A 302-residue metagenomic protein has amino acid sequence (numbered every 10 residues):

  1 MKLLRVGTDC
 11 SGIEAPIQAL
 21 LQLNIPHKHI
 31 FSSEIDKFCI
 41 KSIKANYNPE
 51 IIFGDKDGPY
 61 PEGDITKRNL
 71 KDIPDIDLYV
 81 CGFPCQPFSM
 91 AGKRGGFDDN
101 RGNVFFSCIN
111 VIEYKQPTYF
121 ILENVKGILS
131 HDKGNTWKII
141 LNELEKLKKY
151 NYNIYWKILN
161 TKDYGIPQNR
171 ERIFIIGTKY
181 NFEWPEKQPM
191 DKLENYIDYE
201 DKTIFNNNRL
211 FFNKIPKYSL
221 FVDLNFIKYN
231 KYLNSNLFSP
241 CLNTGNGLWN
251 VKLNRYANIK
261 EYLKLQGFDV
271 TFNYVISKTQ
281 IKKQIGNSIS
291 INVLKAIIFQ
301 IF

Functional and structural regions predicted by a protein language model:
M1-V6: Extreme N-terminal starter segment of soluble prokaryotic enzymes
C10-I13: Class I SAM-dependent methyltransferase "Motif I" SAM/SAH-binding loop
A15-K28, N46: A short, Lys/Arg-enriched amphipathic alpha-helix followed by its capping loop at the start of a domain
F31-K37, E123-G127: Conserved acidic E/D residue at the C-terminus of a beta-strand in Rossmann-like folds
F38-S42, V104: Conserved short alpha-helix immediately C-terminal to the canonical SAM/SAH-binding motif I of Rossmann-like
K41-L70: S-adenosyl-L-methionine
R68-L78, C85-C241, G245-N246, V251-Y256: Class I S-adenosyl-L-methionine
